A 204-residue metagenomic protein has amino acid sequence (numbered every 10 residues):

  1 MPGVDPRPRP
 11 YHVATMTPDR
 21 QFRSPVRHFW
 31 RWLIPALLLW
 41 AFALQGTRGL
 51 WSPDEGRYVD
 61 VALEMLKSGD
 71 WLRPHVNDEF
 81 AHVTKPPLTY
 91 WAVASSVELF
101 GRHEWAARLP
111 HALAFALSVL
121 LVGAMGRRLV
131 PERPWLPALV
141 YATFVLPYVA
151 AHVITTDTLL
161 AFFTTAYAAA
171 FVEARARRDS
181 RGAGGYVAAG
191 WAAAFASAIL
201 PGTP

Functional and structural regions predicted by a protein language model:
Y11-H12: Short, positively charged and aromatic/hydrophobic N-terminal segments
T17-P204: Membrane-integral, polyisoprenol-dependent glycosyltransferases of the GT-C/oligosaccharyltransferase superfamily
